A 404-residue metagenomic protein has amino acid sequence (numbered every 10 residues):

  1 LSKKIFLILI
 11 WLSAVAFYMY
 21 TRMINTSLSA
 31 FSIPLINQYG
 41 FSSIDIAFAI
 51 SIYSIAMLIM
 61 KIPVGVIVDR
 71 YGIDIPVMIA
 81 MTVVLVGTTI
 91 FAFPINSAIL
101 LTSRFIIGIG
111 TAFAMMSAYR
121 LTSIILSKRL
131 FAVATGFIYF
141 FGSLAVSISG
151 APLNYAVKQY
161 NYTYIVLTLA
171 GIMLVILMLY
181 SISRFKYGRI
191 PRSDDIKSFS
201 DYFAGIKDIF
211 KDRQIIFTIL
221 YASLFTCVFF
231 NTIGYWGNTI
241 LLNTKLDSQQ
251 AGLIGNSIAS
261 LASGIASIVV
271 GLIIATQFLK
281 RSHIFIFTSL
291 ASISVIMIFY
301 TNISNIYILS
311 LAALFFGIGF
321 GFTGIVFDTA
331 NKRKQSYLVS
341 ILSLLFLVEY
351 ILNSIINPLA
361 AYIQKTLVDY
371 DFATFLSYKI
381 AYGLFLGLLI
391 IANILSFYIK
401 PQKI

Functional and structural regions predicted by a protein language model:
L1-K3, Y187-I219: Juxtamembrane intracellular "pre-TM" segments in multi-pass secondary transporters
L9-S43, V64, I233-N238, I356-A361: Extracytoplasmic
L28-S29, R213-S267, N353-A361: Extracytoplasmic gate region of multi-pass secondary transporters
I59-S97: Conserved MFS/SLC helix-loop-helix module at the cytosolic interface between two early adjacent transmembrane helices
M60-G72, S267-L279, Q364: Helix-to-loop junctions at the C-terminal end of transmembrane segments in multipass secondary transporters
S103-F141: Cytoplasmic helix-loop-helix junction between adjacent transmembrane helices in 12-TM secondary transporters
K128, F137-G188: Helix-loop-helix hairpin linking two adjacent transmembrane segments in secondary transporters
K280-V326: C-terminal transmembrane helical hairpin of 12-TM major facilitator-type secondary transporters
